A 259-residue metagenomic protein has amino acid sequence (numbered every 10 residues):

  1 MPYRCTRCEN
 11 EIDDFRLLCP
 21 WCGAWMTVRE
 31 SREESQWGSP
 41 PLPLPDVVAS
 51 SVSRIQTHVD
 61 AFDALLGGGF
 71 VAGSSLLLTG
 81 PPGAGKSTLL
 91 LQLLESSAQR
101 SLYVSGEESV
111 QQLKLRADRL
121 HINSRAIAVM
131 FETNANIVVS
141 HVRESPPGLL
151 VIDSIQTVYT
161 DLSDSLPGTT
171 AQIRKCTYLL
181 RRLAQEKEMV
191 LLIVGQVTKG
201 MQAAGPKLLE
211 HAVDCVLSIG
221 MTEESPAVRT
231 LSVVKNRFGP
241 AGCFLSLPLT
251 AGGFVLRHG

Functional and structural regions predicted by a protein language model:
M1-T79, E95-S96, R100-Y103: Detector for small/aliphatic-rich hydrophobic stretches
L17, F62-L65, L78, L113 (+6 more regions): Conserved RecA-like P-loop NTPase ATPase core
P20-V28, R32-L44, R143-S145, Q156 (+2 more regions): Conserved P-loop NTPase
T27, P82-A84, E107-Q111, T133-I137 (+6 more regions): Conserved nucleotide-binding/hydrolysis micro-motifs of P-loop NTPases
G73, P81-A84, T88-L179: Conserved inter-motif catalytic segment of the P-loop NTP-binding fold
A171-Q196, A212-T222: Substrate-engagement module of ASCE P-loop NTPases
Q202-A212: Short regulatory helix/loop adjacent to the ATP-binding pocket of P-loop NTPases
